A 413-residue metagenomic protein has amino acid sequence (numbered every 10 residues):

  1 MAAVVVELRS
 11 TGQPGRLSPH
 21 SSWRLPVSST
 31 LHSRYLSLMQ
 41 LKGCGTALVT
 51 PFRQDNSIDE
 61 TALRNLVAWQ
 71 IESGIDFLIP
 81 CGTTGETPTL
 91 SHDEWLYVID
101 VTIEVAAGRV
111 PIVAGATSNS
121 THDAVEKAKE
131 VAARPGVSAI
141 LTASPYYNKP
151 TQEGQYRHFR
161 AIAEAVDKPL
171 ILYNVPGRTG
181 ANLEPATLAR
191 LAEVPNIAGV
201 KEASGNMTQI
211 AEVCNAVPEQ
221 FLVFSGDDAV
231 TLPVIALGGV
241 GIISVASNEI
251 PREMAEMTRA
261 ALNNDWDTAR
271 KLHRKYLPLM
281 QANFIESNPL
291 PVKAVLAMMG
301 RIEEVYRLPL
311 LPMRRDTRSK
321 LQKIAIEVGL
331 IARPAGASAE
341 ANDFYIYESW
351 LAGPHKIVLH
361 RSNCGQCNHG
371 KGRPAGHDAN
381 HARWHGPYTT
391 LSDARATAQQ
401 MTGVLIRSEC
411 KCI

Functional and structural regions predicted by a protein language model:
A2-A3, T11, T30: Ala/Thr-enriched low-complexity intrinsically disordered regions
L8, L17-P19, P26-S29, S33: Short, low-complexity intrinsically disordered segments enriched in A/P/G/S/L with frequent Arg, especially at protein
Y35-T46, P51-G180: Active-site beta->alpha loop and helix N-cap motifs at the rims of alpha/beta catalytic domains
L36, Q40, G45-P51, S73-I75 (+4 more regions): C-terminal alpha-helical cap/extension of soluble enzyme domains
F77, A139, G199, G241 (+1 more regions): Residues at the N-termini of beta-strands
E104-V110, R134-G136, V166-K168, E193-N196 (+4 more regions): Short helix-capping segments at alpha-helix termini
E164-A165, R178-F284: Catalytic alpha/beta core domains of metabolic enzymes, predominantly
A335-I413: Mature, structured domains enriched in cysteine- and short glycine motifs
